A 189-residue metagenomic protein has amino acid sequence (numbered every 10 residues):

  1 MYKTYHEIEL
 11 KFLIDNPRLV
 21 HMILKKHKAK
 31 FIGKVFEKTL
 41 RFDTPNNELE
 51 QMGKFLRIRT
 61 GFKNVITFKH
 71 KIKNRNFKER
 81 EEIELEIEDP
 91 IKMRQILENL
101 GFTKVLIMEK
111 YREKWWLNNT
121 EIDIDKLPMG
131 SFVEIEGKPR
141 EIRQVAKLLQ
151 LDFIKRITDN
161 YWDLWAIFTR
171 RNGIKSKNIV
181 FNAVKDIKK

Functional and structural regions predicted by a protein language model:
M1-E121, K155-K189: N-terminal strand-loop-strand beta-hairpin
L19-V20, E141-R143: Short acidic, Gly/Pro-enriched loop/turn segments at secondary-structure junctions
I124-M129: A contiguous pocket-lining binding segment that forms or flanks enzyme active sites
I142-I154: Acidic (Asp/Glu-rich), glycine- and aromatic
